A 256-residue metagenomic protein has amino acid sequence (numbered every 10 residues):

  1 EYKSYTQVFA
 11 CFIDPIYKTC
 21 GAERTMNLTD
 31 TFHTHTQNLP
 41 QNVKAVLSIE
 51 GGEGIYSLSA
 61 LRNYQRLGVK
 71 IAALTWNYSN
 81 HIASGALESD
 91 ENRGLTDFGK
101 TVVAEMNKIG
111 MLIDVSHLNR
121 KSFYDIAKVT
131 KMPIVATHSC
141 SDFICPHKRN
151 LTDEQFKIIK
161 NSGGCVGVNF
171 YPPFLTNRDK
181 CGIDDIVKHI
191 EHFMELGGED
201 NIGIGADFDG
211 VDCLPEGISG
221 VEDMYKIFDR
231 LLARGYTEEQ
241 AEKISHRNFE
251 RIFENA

Functional and structural regions predicted by a protein language model:
E1-E91, P146-I204, F208-A256: N-terminal hydrophobic targeting/anchoring segments and the immediately downstream early-domain regions of hydrolases
L74-W76, H81-Q155, G167-P172: Active-site core of metal-dependent hydrolases
